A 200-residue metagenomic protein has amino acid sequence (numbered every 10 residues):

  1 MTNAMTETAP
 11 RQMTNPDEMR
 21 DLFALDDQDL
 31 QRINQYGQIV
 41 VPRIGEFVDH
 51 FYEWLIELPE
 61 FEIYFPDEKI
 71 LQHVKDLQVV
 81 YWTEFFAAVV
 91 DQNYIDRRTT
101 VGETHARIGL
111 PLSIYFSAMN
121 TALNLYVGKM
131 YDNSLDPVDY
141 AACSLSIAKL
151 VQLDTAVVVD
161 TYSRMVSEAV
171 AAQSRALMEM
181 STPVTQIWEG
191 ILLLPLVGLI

Functional and structural regions predicted by a protein language model:
T2-Q12, D17-Q28, I39-V41, V79-L177: Long, amphipathic alpha-helical coupling/dimerization segments that relay conformational signals between
L30-I39, L196-L199: Short regulatory/linker helices and ligand/cofactor-binding micro-motifs at input modules
N34, Y52, E62, G102 (+1 more regions): Amphipathic alpha-helical segments within well-ordered protein domains
N34-W54: TRNA-binding/sensing appendages of the translation machinery
F51-Y52, I56-F86: Structured interaction and signal-relay segments at domain junctions
E68, A141-S144, G198: Conserved phosphate/pyrophosphate-binding and hydrolysis machinery centered on Walker-type P-loop NTPases, extending
A176, P183-Q186: Replace "in large, NTP-powered and nucleic-acid-processing enzymes" with "in large, NTP-powered factors and other
W188-I200: STAS-typified acidic loop motif
